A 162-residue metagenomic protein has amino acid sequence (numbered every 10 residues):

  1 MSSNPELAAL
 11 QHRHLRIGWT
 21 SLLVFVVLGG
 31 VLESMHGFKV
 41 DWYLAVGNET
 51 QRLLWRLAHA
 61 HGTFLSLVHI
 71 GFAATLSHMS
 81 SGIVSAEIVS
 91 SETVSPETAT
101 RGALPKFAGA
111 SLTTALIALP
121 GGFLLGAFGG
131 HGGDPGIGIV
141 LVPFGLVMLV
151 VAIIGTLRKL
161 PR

Functional and structural regions predicted by a protein language model:
S2-H59, T63-S81, A103-R162: Polytopic transmembrane helical bundles with strong interfacial aromatic enrichment
S80-R101: Intrinsically disordered, low-complexity terminal tails and inter-domain linkers enriched for S/T/G/P/D/E
